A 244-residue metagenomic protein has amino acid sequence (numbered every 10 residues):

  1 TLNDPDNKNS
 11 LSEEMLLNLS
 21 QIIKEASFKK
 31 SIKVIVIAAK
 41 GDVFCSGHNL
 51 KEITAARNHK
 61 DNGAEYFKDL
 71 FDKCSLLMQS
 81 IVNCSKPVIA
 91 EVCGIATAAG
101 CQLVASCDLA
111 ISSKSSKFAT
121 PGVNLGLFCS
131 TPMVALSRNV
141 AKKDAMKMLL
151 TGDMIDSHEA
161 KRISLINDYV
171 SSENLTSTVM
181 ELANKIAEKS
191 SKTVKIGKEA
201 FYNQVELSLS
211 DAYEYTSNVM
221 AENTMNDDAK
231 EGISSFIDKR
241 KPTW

Functional and structural regions predicted by a protein language model:
T1-K40, L76-Q79: Conserved CoA-thioester-binding segment of acyl-CoA-metabolizing enzymes
D4, N18-L19, I37, N49 (+5 more regions): Terminal peptide-recognition signature
E14-N18, K73, S80, T178 (+4 more regions): Charged catalytic carboxylate motif
K24, A39-S80, A96, S208: Glycine- (often His-adjacent) and acidic-residue-rich active-site loop that binds/positions the CoA thioester
Y66, K73, L77, P132-A135 (+4 more regions): Hydrophobic alpha-helical segments typical of transmembrane helices and their membrane-interface/capping positions
Q79-K192, M225-N226, E231-S234, R240: Crotonase-fold acyl-CoA enzyme core
M148-L149, A200, N218-T224: Helix-loop "lid/cap" segments that line or gate small-molecule binding pockets
